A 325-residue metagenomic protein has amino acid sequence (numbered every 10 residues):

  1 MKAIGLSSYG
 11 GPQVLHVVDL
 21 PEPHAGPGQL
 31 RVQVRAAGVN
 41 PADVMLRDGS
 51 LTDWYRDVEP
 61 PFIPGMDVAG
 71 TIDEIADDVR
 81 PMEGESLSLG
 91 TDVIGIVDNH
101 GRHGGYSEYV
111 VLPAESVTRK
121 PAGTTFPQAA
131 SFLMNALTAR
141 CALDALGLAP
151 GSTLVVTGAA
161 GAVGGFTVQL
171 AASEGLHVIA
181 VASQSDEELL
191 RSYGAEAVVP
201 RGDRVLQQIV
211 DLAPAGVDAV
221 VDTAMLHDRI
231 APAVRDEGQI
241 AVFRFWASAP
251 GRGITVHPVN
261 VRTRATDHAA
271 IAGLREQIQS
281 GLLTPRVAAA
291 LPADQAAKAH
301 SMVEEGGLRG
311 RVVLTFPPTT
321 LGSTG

Functional and structural regions predicted by a protein language model:
K2, H16, Q33, A69-T71 (+1 more regions): Residues located in well-ordered beta-strands
P21-G38, L51-D98: Glycine-rich beta-strand-centered segment in the early N-terminal region that forms part of a ligand/cofactor-binding
M66, V79-M82, I94-G158: NAD(P)H dinucleotide-binding glycine-rich loop of Rossmann-like/cofactor-binding domains, especially the beta1-alpha1
I94, D218-V221, A241: N-terminal Rossmann-like NAD(P) cofactor-binding module of classical short-chain dehydrogenase/reductase
R102, A224-L283, A293, T315-G325: Glycine-rich phosphate-binding loop and adjacent beta-alpha segment of Rossmann(oid) nucleotide-cofactor-binding
F132-D203: Mid-domain Rossmann-like dinucleotide-binding core that forms the NAD(H)/NADP(H) cofactor-binding site
R204-A215: Short amphipathic alpha-helix with an adjacent loop that forms part of the alpha/beta core around
